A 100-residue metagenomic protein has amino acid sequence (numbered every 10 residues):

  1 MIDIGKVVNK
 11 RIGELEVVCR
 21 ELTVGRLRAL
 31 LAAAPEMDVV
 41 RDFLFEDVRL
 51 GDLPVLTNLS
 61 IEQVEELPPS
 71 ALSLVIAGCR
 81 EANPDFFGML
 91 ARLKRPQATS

Functional and structural regions predicted by a protein language model:
I2-S100: Short, surface-exposed, charged amphipathic helix/loop patches that serve as local interaction elements
